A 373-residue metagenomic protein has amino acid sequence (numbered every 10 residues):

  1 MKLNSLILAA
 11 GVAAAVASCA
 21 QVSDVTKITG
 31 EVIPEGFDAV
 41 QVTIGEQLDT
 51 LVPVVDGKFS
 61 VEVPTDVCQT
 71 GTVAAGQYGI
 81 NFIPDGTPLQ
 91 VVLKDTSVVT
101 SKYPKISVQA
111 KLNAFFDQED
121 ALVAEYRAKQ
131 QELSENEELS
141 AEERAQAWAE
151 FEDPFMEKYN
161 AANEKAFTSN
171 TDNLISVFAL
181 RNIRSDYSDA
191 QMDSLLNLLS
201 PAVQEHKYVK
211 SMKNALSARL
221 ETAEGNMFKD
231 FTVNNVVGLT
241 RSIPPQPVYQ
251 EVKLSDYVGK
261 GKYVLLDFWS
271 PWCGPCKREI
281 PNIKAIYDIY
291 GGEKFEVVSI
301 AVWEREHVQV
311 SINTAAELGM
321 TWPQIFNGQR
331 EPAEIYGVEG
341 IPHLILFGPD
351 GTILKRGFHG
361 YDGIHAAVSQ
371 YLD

Functional and structural regions predicted by a protein language model:
M1-G30, D373: Bacterial Sec-dependent N-terminal signal peptides
C19, G79, D95-T100, A145 (+2 more regions): N-terminal targeting signals for export/organelle localization
C19-A161: A non-transmembrane, solvent-exposed segment enriched in polar/low-complexity residues
T232-V264: A short beta-strand-turn-helix
K262, F268-A285: Conserved redox-active cysteine motifs that mediate thiol-disulfide chemistry, especially di-cysteine Cys-X(1-2)-Cys
L265-L266, V297, L344: Hydrophobic beta-strand anchors of alpha/beta hydrolase catalytic cores
K277-L318, I325-I335, H365-A367: Structural microenvironment flanking redox-active thiols in thiol-disulfide oxidoreductases
A316-M320, N327-D373: Thiol/disulfide oxidoreductase modules built on the thioredoxin-like
